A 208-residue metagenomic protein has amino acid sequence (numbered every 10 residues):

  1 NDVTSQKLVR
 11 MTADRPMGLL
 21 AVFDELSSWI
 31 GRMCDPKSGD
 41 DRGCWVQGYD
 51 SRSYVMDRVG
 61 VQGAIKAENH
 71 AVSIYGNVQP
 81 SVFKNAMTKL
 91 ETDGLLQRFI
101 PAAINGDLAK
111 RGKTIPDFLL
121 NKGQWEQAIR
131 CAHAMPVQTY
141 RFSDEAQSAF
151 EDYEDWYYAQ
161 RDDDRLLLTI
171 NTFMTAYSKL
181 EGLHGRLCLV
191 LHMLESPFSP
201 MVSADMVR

Functional and structural regions predicted by a protein language model:
N1-N85: Conserved ASCE/P-loop NTPase catalytic core
Q47, M56-S73, S81-R208: Phosphate-sensing "switch" segment of ASCE/P-loop ATPases
